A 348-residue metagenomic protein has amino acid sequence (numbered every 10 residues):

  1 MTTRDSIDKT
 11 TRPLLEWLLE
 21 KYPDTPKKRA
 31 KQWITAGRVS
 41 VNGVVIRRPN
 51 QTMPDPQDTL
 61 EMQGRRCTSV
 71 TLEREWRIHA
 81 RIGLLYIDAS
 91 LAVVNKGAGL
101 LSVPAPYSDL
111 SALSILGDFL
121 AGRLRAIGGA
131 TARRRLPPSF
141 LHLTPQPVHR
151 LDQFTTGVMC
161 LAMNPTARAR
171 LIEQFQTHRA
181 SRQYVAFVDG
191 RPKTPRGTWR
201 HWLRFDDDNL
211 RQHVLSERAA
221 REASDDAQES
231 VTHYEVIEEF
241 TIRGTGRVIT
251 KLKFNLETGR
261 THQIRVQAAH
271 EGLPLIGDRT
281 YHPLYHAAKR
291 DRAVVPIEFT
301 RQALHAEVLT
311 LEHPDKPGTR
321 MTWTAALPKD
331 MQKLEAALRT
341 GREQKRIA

Functional and structural regions predicted by a protein language model:
M1-L210, V214, A219-A223, G318 (+2 more regions): RNA pseudouridine synthases
A30, S102, S108-L120, N164-P165 (+4 more regions): Pseudouridine synthase
V45-I46, T261, P274, R320: Short, solvent-exposed loop/turn motifs
T52, D58-T59, T261, V266 (+2 more regions): Residue-level marker of beta-strand positions
A121, K193-T194, D208, E238-T245 (+2 more regions): Short, conserved beta-turn/loop elements at beta-strand boundaries and strand-helix junctions
Q153-T155, R179-Q183, R196-T198, A227-V231 (+4 more regions): Short gly/pro-enriched beta-turn/loop segments at secondary-structure junctions
E229, G318-T322: Short, mixed charged/polar active-site loops that provide acid/base catalysis or chelate metal/phosphate cofactors
Y234: Long C-terminal interaction/binding lobes of large macromolecular proteins
